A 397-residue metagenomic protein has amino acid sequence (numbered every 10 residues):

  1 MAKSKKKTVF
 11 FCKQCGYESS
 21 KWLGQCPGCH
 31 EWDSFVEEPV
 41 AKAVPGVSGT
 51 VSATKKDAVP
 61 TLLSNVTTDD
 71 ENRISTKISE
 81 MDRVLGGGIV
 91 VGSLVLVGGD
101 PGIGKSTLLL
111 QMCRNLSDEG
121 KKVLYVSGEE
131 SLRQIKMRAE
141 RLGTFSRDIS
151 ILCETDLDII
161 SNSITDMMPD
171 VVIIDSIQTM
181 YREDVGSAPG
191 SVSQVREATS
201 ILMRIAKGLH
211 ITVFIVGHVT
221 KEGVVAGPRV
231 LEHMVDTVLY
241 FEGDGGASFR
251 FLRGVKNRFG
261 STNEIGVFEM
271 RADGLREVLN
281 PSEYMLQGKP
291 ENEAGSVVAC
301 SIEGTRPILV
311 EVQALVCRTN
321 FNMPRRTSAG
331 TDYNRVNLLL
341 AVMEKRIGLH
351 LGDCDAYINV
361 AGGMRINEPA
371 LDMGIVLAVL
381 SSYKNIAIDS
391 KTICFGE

Functional and structural regions predicted by a protein language model:
K3-Q14, E18-R83, V90-G98, I103-R114 (+6 more regions): Peripheral, non-AAA+ core regions of ATP-driven protein-machinery
E130-S131: Conserved Rossmann-like nucleotide-cofactor binding loop
